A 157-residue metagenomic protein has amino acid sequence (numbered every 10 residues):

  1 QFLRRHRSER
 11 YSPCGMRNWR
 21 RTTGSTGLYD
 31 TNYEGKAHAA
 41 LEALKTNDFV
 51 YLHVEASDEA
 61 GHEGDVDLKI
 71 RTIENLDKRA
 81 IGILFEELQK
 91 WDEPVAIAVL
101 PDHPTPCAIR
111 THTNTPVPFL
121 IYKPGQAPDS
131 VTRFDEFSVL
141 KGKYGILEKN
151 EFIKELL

Functional and structural regions predicted by a protein language model:
Q1-L157: Feature captures the catalytic ectodomains and active-site-proximal regions of enzymes that hydrolyze or transfer
